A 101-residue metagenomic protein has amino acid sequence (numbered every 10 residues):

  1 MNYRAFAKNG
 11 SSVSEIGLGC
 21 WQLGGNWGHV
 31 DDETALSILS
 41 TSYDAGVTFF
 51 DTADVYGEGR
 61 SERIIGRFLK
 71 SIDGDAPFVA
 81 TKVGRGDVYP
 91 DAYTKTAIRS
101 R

Functional and structural regions predicted by a protein language model:
M1-P77: N-terminal binding-site loop/beta-alpha segment at the start of enzyme catalytic domains that lines or forms
R4, R60, K82-R85, R101: Basic side chains
W21-E33, V83-R99: Active-site mouth loops of central-metabolism enzymes
I64-F68, K82, A97-R101: Generic beta-strand or strand-like secondary-structure segments
